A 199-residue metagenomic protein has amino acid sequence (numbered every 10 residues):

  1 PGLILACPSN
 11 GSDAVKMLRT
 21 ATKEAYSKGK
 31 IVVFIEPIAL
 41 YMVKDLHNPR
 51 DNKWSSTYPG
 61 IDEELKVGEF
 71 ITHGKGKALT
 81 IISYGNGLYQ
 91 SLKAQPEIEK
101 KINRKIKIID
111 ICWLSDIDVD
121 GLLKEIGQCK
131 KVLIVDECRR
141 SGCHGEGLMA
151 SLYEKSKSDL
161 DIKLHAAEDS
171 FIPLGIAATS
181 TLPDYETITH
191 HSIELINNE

Functional and structural regions predicted by a protein language model:
P1, S27-G29, K75-G76, Q128: Short, well-ordered loop/turn elements at secondary-structure boundaries
P1-S27, I172, I196-N198: Conserved thiamine diphosphate
K30-I31, I188: A short, hydrophobic/aromatic-rich structural module that often spans a beta strand with its adjoining loop
F34: Non-catalytic, usually N-terminal nucleic-acid engagement modules in DNA/RNA processing proteins
I38-E199: Thiamine diphosphate
